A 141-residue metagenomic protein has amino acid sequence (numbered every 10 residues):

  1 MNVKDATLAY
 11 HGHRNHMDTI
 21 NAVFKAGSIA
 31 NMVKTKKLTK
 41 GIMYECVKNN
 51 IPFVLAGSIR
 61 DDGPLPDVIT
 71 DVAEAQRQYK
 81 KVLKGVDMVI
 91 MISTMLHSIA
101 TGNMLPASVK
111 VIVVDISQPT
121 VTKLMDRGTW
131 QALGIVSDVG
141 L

Functional and structural regions predicted by a protein language model:
N2-L141: C-terminal functional extensions of proteins
